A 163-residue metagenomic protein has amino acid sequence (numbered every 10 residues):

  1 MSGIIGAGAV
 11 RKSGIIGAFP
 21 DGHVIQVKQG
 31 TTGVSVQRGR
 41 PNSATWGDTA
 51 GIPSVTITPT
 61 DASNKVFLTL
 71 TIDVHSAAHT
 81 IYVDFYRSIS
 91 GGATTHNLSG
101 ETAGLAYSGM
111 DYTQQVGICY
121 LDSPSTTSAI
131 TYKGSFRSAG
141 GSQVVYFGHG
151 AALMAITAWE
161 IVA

Functional and structural regions predicted by a protein language model:
M1-T31, T157-A163: Enriched but not universal
T31, Q37-T45, T56-A129, K133-A163: Terminal beta-strand-rich extracellular "head" domains that mediate receptor/glycan or other ligand binding
T49-G51: Short, solvent-exposed loop/turn segments enriched in Ser/Thr/Gly
